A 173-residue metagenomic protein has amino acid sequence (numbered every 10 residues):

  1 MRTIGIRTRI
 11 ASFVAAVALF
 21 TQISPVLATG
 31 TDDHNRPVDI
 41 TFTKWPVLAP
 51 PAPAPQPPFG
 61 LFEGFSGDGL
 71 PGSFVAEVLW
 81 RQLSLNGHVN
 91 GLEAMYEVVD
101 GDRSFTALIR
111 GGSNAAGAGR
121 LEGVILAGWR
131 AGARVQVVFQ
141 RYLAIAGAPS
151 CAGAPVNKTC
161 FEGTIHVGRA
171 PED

Functional and structural regions predicted by a protein language model:
R2-F13: Bacterial N-terminal signal peptides that target proteins for export
A11-Q22: Bacterial N-terminal signal peptides
A28-D173: Beta-strand-enriched cores of mature, soluble protein domains
